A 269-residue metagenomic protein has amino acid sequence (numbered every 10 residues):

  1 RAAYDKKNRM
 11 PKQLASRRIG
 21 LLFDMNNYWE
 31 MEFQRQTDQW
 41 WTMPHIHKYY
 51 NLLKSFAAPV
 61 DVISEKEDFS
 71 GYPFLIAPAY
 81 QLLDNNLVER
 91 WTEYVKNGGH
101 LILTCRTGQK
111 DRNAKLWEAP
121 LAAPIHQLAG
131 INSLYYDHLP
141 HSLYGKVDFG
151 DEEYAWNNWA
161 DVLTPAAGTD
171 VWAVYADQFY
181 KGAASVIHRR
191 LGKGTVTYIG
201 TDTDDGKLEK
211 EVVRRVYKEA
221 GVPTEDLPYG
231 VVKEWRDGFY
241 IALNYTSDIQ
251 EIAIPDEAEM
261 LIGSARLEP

Functional and structural regions predicted by a protein language model:
R1-P269: Carbohydrate-binding surfaces of carbohydrate-active enzymes
